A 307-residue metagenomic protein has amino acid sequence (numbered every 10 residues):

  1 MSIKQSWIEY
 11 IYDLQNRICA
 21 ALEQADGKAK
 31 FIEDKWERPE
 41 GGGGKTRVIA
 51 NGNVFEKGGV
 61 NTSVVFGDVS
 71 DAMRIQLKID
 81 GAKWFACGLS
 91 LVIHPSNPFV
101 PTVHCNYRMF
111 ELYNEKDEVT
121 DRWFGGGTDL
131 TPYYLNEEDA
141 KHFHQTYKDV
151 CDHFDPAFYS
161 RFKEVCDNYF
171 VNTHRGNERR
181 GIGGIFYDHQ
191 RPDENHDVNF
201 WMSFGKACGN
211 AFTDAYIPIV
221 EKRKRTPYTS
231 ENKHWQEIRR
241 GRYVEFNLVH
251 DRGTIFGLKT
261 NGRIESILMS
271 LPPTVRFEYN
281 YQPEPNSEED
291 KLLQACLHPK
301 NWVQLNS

Functional and structural regions predicted by a protein language model:
M1-K78, D193-E194, N199-T229, K233-Y243 (+1 more regions): Gly/Pro-rich turn-and-neighbor structural signature
T46-W123: Internal mixed beta-strand/loop scaffold within catalytic domains of large alpha/beta enzymes
G59, F85-G88, R122-D129, E178-N199 (+1 more regions): Glycine-rich, often proline-containing surface loops adjacent to acidic residues and nearby aromatics that form
M73-I75, H196, I255-N261, Y279: Short conserved micro-motifs at the rims of enzyme active sites and ligand-binding pockets
Y113-F162: Compact, glycine/acidic-enriched structural inserts
D149-W201: Hydrophobic, aromatic-enriched interface-forming segments
K163-F186, E221-S266: An amphipathic alpha-helical core segment
N261-S307: TerminUS-proximal long segments
